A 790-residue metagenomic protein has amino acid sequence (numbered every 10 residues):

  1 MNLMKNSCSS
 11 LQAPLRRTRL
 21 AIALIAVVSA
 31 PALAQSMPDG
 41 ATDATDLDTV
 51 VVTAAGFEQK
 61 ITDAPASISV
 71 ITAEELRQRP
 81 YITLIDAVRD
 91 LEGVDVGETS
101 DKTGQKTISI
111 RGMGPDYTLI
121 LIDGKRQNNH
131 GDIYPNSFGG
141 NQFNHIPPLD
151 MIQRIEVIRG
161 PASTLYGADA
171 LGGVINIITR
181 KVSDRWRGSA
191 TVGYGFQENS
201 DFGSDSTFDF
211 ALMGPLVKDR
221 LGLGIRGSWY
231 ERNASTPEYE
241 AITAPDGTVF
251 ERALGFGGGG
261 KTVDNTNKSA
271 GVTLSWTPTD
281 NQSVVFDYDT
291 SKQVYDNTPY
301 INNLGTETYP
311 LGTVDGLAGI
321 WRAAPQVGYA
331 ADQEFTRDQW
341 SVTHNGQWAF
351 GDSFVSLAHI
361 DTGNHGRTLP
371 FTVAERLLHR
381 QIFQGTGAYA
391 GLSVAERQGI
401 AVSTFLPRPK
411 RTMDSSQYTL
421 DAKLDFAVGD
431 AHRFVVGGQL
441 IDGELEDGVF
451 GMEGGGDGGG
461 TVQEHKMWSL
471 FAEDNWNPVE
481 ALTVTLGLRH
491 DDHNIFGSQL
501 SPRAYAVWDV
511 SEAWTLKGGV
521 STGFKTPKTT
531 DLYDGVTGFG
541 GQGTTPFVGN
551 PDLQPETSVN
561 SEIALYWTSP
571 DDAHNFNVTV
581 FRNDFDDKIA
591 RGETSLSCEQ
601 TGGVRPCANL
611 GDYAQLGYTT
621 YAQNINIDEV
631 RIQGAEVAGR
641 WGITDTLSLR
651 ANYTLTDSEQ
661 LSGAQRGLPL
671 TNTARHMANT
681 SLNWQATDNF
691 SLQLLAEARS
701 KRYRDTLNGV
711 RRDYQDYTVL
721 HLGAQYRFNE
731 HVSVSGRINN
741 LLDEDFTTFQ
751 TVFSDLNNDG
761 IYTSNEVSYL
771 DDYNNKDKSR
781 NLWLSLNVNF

Functional and structural regions predicted by a protein language model:
M1-A87, M213-G214, W276, D280 (+2 more regions): N-terminal Sec signal peptide and the immediately downstream disordered periplasmic leader that contains the TonB box
T53, I85, R89-N129, Q153: Extracytoplasmic beta-strand/coil segments of soluble accessory domains associated with Gram-negative outer-membrane
Q127-R159, F210: Short acidic/polar hinge/loop motifs at secondary-structure boundaries that mediate gating or recognition
H130, D584-D586, R591-E593, A698-R704 (+1 more regions): C-terminal beta-signal and adjacent terminal beta-strands/loops of Gram-negative outer-membrane beta-barrel proteins
N144-T191, N789: A beta-strand signature from Gram-negative outer-membrane beta-barrel systems, especially the internal plug domain
T191, N477-A481, R582-D584, P606-L707 (+1 more regions): Gram-negative outer-membrane beta-barrel transporters
D201-T298, F335-T343, Q347-W348, D352 (+1 more regions): Transmembrane beta-barrel wall of Gram-negative outer-membrane proteins
Q347, D352-T368, D509, K517 (+3 more regions): Membrane-embedded beta-barrel scaffold of Gram-negative outer-membrane proteins
